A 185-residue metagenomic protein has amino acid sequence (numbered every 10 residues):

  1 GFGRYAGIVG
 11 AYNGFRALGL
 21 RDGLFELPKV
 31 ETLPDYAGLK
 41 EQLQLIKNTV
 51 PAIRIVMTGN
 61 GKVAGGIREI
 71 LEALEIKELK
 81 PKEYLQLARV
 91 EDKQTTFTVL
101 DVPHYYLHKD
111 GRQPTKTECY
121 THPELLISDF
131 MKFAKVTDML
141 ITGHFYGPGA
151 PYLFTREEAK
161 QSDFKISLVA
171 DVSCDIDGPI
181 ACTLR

Functional and structural regions predicted by a protein language model:
G1, G147-R185: Rossmann-fold NAD(P)-binding glycine/threonine-rich loop
G1-L18: Phosphate/diphosphate ligand-binding glycine-rich loop within oxidoreductases
N13, I67-I70, A181-L184: Short acidic, glycine/serine/threonine-rich loops at helix termini
L18-E26: Short helix-capping/linker segments at secondary-structure and domain boundaries
E26-V136: Glycine-rich phosphate/diphosphate-binding loop of Rossmann-like nucleotide-binding domains
T137-D138, I166: Short, well-ordered alpha-helix to beta-strand connector turns
